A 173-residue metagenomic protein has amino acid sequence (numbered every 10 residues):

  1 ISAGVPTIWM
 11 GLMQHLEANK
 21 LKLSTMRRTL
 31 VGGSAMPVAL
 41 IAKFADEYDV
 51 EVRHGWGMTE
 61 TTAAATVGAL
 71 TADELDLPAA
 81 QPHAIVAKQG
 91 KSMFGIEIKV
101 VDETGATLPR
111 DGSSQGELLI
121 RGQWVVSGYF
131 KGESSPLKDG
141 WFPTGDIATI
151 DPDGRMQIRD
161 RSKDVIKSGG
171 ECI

Functional and structural regions predicted by a protein language model:
I1-G4, M13-A84, E97, T104-P109: Gly/Ser/Thr-rich phosphate-binding loop
I8-W9, M36, V125: Alpha-helix capping/helix-boundary segments
G33, G57, G90, D146 (+1 more regions): Active-site glycine-centered loops adjacent to acidic/histidine catalytic or metal-binding residues that shape
H83-S92, P109, K138-G140: Short Gly/Pro-enriched turn/cap motifs at secondary-structure boundaries
K91, K99, A106-T107, R155: Residue-level signal for well-ordered, solvent-exposed loop/turn and beta-edge residues enriched in charged/polar side
M93-E97, Q115: Short hydrophobic/aromatic beta-strand or adjacent loop that forms the aromatic wall/cage of a ligand/substrate-binding
T107-D111, E117-I173: Conserved ATP-binding/catalytic segment of the ANL
